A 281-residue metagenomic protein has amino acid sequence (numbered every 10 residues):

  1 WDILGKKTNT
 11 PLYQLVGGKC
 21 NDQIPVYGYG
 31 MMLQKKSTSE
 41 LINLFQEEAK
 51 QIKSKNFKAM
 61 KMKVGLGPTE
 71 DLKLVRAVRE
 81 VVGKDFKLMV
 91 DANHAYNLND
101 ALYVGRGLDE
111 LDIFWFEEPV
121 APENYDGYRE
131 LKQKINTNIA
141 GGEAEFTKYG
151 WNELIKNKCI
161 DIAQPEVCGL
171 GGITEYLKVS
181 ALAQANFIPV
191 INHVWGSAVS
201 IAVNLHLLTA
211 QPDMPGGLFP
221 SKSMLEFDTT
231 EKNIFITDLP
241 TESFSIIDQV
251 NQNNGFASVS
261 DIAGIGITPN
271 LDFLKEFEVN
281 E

Functional and structural regions predicted by a protein language model:
W1-L88, N93-L102, R106-E110, I236-E281: N-terminal capping/lid subdomain adjacent to the active-site entrance of alpha/beta enzymes
L15, L66-V82, N97-A101, P119-K132 (+2 more regions): Active-site-adjacent beta->alpha loops and helix N-cap segments on the catalytic face of soluble alpha/beta enzymes
G28-G30, M62-V64, V90-H94, E118-V120 (+3 more regions): A cross-domain feature marking catalytic cores of carbohydrate-active enzymes and several ubiquitous metabolic/repair
R106, D112, E123-A140, E145-F256: Shared catalytic-loop signature of beta/alpha-barrel
